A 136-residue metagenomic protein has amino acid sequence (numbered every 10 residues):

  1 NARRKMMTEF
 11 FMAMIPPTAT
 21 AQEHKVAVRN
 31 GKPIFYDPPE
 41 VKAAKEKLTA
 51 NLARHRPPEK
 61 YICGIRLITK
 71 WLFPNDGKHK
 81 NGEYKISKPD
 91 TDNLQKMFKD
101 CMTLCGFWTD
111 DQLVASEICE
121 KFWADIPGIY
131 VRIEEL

Functional and structural regions predicted by a protein language model:
A2-L136: Acidic, proline/glycine-enriched N-terminal capping motif
